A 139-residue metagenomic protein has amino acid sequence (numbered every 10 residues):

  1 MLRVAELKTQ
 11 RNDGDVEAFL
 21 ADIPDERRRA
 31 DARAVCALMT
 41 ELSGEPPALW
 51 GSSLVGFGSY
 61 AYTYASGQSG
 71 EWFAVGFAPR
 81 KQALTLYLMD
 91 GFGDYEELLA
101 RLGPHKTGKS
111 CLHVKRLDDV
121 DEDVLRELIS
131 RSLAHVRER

Functional and structural regions predicted by a protein language model:
M1-R139: Charge-dense, helix-prone N-terminal extensions
